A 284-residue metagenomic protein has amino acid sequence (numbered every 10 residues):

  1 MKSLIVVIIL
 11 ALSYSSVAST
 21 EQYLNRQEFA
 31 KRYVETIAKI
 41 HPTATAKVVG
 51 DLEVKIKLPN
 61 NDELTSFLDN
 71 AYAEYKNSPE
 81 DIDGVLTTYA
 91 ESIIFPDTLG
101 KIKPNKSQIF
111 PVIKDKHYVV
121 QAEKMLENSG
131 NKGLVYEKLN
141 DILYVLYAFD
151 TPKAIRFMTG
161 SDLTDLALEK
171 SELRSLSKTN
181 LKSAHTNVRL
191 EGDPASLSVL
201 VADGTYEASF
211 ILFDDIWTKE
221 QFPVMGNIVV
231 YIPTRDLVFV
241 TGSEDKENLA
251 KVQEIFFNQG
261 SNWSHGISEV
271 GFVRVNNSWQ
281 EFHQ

Functional and structural regions predicted by a protein language model:
L4-S13: Sec-dependent N-terminal signal peptides
A18-T20: Boundary at the C-terminal end of the N-terminal hydrophobic targeting segment
Q27-T45, V49-T205: Charged, alpha-helical interface segments at or near domain boundaries
Y33, I37, G242-Q284: C-terminal structured domains
K39-A44, K182-T186, F222-G226, G260-I267: Structural alpha-beta junctions
L52-K55, L237-V238, W279: Hydrophobic residues embedded in beta-strands of well-ordered beta-sheets
L58-N60, D150-K153, T234, S243-D245 (+1 more regions): Short acidic-glycine loop/turn motifs at beta-strand connectors
D193-K251: Intrinsically disordered, low-complexity segments enriched in Gly and acidic/Ser/Thr residues that form flexible
